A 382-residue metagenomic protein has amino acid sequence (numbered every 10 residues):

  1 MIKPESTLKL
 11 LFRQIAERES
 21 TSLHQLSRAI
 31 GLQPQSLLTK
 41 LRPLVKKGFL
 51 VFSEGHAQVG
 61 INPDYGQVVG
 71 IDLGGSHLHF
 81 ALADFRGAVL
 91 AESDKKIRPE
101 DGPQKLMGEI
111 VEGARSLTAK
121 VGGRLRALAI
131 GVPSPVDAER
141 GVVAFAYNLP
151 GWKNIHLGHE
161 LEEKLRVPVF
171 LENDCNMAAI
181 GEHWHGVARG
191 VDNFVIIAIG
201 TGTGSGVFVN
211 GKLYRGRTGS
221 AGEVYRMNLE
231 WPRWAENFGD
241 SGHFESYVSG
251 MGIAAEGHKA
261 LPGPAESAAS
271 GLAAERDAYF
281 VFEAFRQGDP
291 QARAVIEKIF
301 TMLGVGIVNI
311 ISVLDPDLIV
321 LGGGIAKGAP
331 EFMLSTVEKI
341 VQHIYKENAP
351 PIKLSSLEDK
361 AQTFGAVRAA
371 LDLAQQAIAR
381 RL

Functional and structural regions predicted by a protein language model:
M1-E54, Q58-R126, K164, W231-A235 (+1 more regions): ATP-binding/phosphotransfer module of carbohydrate and carboxylate kinases, centering on a glycine-rich
I71, R124-A129, S134-H243, G250-H258 (+1 more regions): Phosphate-binding/catalytic loop of phosphoryl-transfer enzymes
